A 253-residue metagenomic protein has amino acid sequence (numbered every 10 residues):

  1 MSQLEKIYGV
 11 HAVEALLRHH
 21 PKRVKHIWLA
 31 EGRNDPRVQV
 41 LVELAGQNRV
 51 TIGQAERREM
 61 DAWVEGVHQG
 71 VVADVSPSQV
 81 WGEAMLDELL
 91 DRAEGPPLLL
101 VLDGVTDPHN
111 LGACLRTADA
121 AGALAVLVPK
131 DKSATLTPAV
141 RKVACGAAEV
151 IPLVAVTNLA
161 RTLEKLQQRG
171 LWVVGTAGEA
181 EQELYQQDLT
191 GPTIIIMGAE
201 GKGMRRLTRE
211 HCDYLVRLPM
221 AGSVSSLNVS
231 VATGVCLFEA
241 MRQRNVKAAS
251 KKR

Functional and structural regions predicted by a protein language model:
M1-L89, K252-R253: N-terminal positively charged helical leader segments and presequences
G9, N110, A118, V173 (+3 more regions): Conserved RecA-like P-loop NTPase ATPase core
E14, A120, R141-A147, R206-R253: Structured adenosyl-cofactor binding patch, chiefly the S-adenosyl-L-methionine
A15-K22, L29, T51, E88-Q182: RNA substrate-binding interface of SAM-dependent RNA methyltransferases
G46, L163-Q167, M241: Surface-exposed amphipathic alpha-helices with a cationic face
E56, S76, D103, P129-K130 (+5 more regions): Short beta->alpha connector loops at strand-helix junctions that form conserved, small/polar/Pro-enriched
W63-S76, G146-A148, P152-V156, T190-G198: Short basic, glycine-rich beta-strand/loop surfaces that mediate nucleic-acid
V174-N228: Active-site/ligand-binding-proximal alpha/beta "capping" segment
